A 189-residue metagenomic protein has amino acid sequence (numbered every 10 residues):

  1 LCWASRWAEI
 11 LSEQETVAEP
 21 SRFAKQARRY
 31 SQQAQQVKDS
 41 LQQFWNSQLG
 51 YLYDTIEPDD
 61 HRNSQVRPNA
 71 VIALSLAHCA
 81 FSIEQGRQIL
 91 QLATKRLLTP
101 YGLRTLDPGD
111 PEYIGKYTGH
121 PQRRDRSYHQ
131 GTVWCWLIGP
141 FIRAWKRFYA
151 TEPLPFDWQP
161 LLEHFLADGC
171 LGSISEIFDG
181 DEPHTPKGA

Functional and structural regions predicted by a protein language model:
L1, R67-A70, G131, C135-I138: Short alpha-helical patches at coil-to-helix transitions and adjacent helical residues in well-structured domains
C2-Y117, E163-A189: Catalytic cores of carbohydrate-active enzymes
W3, W7, W45, W134-W136 (+2 more regions): A residue-identity detector for tryptophan
R87, Q91, C135-R143, F156-Q159 (+1 more regions): Feature representing long, continuous alpha-helical segments
K116-T151: C-terminal substrate/ligand-recognition segments
T151-E163: Catalytic-core region of carbohydrate-active enzymes that cleave or remodel glycosidic bonds
